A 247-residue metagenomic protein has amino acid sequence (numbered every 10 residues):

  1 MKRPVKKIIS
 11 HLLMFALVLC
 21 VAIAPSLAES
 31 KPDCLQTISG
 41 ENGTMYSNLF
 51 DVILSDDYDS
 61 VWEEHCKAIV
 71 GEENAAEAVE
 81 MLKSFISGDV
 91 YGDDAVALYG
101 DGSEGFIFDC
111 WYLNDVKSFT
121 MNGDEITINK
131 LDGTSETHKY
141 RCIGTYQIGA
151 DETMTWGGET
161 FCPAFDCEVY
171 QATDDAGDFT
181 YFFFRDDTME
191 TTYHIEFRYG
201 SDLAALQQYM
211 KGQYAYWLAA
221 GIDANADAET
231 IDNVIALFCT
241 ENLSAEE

Functional and structural regions predicted by a protein language model:
M1, V5, A24-A28, Y46: Intrinsically disordered, low-complexity Ser/Thr/Pro-rich tracts
V5, A75-V79, T230-I231: Short amphipathic alpha-helical segments that mediate assembly, nucleic-acid/protein binding, or membrane association
K6-V21: Sec-dependent N-terminal signal peptides
L19-D33: Sec-dependent signal peptide cleavage junction
E29-S47: N-terminal helix-cap/turn-to-beta initiation motif at the start of protein domains
K31, S47-D124, T173-A176, Y181-R185: Short, solvent-exposed loop/hinge segments that bridge or flank secondary-structure elements
Y99-E247: Calycin-type beta-barrel ligand-binding domains and close structural analogs
